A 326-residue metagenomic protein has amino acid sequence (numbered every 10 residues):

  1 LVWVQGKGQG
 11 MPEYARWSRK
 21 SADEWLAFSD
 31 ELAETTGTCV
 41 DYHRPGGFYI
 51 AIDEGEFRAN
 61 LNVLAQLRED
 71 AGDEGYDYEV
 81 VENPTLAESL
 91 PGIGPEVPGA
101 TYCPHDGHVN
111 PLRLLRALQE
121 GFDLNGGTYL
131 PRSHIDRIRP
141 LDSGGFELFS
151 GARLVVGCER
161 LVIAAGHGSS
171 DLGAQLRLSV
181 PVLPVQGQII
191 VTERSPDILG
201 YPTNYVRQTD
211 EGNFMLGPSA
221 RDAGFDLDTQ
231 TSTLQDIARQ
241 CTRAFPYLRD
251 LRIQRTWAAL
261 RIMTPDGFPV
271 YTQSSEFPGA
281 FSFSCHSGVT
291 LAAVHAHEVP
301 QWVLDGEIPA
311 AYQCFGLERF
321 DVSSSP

Functional and structural regions predicted by a protein language model:
L1-T85, Q240-T242: Dinucleotide-binding Rossmann-like beta1-alpha1 core, especially the glycine-rich loop that anchors the ADP
R16-R19, I50-A59, T101-E120, L130 (+2 more regions): Short beta-strand to alpha-helix junction loop
T38-A51, D77-N125, S219-A223, P278-C285: Helix-loop-beta segment of a Rossmann-like dinucleotide-binding subdomain
H43-G47, V185-Q186, T256: Short Gly/Ser/Thr- and Asp/Glu-enriched loop/turn motifs at secondary-structure junctions
T101-R160, G168: Helical element adjacent to the flavin cofactor pocket in flavoenzyme catalytic cores
G151-L199, Q230: Central helical "cap/lid" subdomain
E193-A280: Active-site lid/adjacent beta-loop-alpha segment flanking the redox-cofactor pocket in flavoenzymes
F245-P326: C-terminal catalytic lobe of FAD-dependent flavoproteins
